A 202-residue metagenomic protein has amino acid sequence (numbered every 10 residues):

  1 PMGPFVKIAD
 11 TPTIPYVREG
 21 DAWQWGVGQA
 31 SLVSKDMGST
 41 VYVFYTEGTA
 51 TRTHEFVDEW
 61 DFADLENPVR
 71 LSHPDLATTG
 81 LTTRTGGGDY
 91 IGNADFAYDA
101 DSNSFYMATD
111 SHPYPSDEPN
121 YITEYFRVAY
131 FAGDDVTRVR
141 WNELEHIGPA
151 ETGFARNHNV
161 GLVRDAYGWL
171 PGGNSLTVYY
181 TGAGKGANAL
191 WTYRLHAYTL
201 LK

Functional and structural regions predicted by a protein language model:
P1-W25, K35-G88, D99-A155, Y167-K202: Beta-rich carbohydrate-recognition and catalytic domains
G26-Q29, Y90-N93, R156-H158: Beta-rich catalytic cores
S31-S34, D95-A97, G161-V163: Conserved beta-strand position repeated across blades of beta-propeller domains
